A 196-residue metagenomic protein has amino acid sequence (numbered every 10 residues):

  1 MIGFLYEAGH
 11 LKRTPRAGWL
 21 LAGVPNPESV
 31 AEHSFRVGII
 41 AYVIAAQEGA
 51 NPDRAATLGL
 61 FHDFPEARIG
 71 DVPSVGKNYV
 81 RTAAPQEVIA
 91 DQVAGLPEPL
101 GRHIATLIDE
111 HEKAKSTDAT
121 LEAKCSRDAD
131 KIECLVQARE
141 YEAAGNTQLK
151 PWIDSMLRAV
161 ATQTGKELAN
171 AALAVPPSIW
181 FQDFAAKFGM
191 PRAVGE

Functional and structural regions predicted by a protein language model:
M1-E196: Alpha-helical, largely C-terminal catalytic domains that coordinate divalent metal ions via clustered Asp/Glu/His
